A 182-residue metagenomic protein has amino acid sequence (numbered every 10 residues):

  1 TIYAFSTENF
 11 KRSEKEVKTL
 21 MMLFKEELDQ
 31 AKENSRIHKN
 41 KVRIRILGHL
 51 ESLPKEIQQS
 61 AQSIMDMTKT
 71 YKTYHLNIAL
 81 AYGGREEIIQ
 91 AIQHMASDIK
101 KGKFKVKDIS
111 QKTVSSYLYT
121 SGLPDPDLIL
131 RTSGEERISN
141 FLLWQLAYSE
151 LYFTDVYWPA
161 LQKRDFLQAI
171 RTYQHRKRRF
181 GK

Functional and structural regions predicted by a protein language model:
T1-K182: Flexible, compositionally biased loop and terminal segments
